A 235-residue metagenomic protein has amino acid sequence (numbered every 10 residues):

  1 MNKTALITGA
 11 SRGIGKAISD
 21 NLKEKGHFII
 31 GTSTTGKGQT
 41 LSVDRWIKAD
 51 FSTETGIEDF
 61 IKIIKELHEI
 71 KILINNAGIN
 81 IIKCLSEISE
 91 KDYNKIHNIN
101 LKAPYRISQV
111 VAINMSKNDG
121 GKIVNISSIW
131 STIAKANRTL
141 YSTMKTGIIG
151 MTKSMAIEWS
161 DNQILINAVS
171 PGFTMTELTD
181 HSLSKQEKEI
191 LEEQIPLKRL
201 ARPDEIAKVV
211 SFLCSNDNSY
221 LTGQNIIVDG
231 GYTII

Functional and structural regions predicted by a protein language model:
S11-R12: Conserved glycine-rich cofactor-binding loop
N76-I81, G231: Conserved NAD(P)H cofactor-binding loop of Rossmann-fold oxidoreductase domains
C84-L85, D92-H97, T179, L191: Substrate-binding pocket helix/loop in short-chain dehydrogenase/reductase
S108, M144, T152: Active-site helix of classical SDR
I113, I157-D161, S219: Alpha-helical segment proximal to the catalytic Tyr-Lys
G120, R199-V228, T233-I234: C-terminal substrate-recognition "lid" of short-chain dehydrogenase/reductases
S128: Residue(s) in the substrate-gating loop at a strand-loop-helix junction that position the organic substrate next
